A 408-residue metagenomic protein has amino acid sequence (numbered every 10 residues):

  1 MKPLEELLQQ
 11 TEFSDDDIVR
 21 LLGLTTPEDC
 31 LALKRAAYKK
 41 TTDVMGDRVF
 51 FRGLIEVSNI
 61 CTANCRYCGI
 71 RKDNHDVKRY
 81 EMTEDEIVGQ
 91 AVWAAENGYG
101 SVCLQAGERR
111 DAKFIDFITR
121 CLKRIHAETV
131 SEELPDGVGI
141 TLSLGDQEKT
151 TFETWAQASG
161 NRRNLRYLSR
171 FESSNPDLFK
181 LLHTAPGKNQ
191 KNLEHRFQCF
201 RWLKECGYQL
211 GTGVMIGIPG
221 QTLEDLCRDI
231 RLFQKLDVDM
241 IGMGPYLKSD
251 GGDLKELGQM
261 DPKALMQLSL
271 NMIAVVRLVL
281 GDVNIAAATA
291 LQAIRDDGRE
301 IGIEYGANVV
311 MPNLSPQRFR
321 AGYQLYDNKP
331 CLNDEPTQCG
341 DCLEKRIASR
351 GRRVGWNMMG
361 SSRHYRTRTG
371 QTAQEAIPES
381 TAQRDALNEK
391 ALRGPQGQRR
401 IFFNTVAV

Functional and structural regions predicted by a protein language model:
M1-E28, A95, Q234-V408: Auxiliary Fe-S-binding modules of radical SAM enzymes
D29-F50: Short, charged low-complexity linear segments at domain edges
A37, C65, L104, L203 (+3 more regions): Conserved, mostly hydrophobic/aromatic
D43-E86: Canonical Radical SAM [4Fe-4S] cluster-binding loop centered on the CxxxCxxC motif and its immediate flanking residues
R52-I55, H75, C103-I115, L247-L257 (+1 more regions): Glycine-rich, proline-tolerant flexible connector loops at the mouths of alpha/beta enzymes
G53, A91, I118-H126, F152 (+6 more regions): Generic structural signal for well-ordered alpha-helices, preferentially at hydrophobic/aromatic core positions
K72-V88, A94-C199, Q209-I216, D239-G242: Core AdoMet radical
L142-K149, M215-I230, T289-D296: Active-site glycine- and acidic-residue-rich loops that bind and position anionic ligands or nucleotide-like cofactors
